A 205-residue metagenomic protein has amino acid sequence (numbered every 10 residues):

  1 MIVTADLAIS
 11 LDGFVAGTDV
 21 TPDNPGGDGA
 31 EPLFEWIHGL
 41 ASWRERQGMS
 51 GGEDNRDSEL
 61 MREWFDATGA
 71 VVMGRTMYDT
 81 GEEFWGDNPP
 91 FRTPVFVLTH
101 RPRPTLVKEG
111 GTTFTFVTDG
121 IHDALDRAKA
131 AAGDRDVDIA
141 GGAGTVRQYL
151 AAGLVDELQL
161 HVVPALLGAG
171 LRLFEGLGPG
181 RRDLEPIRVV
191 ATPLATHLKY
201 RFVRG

Functional and structural regions predicted by a protein language model:
M1-G205: Enzymes that bind and transform nitrogen-containing heteroaromatic metabolites
